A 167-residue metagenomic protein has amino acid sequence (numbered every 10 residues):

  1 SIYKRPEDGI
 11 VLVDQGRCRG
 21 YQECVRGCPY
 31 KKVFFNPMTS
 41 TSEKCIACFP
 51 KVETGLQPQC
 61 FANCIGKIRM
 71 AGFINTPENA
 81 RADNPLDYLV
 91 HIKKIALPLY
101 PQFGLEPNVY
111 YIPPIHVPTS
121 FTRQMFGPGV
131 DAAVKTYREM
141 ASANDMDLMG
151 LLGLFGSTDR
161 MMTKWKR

Functional and structural regions predicted by a protein language model:
S1-R17, E23-S40, L56-A80, L97 (+2 more regions): Iron-sulfur cluster-binding cysteine motifs and their immediate structural context in ferredoxin-like electron-transfer
E43-I46: Membrane-embedded catalytic interface detector for glycan/lipid assembly enzymes
G66-R167: Long, compositionally biased charged/polar accessory segments in the mid-to-C-terminal portions of proteins
